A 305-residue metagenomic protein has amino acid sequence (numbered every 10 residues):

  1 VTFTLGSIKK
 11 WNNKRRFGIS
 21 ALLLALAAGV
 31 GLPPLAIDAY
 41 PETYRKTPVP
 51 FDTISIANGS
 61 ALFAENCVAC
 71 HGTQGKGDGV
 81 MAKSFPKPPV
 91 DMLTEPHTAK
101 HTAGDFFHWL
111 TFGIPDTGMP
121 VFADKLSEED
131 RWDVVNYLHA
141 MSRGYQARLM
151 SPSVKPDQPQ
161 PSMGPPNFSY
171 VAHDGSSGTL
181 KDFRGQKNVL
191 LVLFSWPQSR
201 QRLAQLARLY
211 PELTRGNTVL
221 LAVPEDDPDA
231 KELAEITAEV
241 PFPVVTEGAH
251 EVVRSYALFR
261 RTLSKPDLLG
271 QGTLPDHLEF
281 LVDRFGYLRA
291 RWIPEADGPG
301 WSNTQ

Functional and structural regions predicted by a protein language model:
V1-S7: Membrane-embedded alpha-helical segments of integral membrane proteins
N12-A39: Internal/C-terminal transmembrane anchor helices
Y40-L62: Electrostatic cytochrome c docking/interface patches
I54-G72, K76, F106-H108, F112 (+1 more regions): Sequence/structural segment immediately N-terminal to covalent heme-attachment motifs in c-type and related
S84-M141: Extracytoplasmic electron-transfer domains, predominantly the class I c-type cytochrome c fold
G144-V154, P159, P266-Q305: Thiol-/selenol-based redox modules, centered on thioredoxin-like and closely related oxidoreductase domains
T179-A207: Short active-site neighborhood of thiol/selenol oxidoreductases, capturing the structured segment around
R200-R254: Structural microenvironment flanking redox-active thiols in thiol-disulfide oxidoreductases
